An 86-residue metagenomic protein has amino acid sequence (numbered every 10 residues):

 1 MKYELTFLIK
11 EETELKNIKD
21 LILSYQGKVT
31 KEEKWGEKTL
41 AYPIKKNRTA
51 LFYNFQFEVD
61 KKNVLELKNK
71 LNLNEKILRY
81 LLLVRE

Functional and structural regions predicted by a protein language model:
M1-E86: Long, contiguous binding/interaction regions
